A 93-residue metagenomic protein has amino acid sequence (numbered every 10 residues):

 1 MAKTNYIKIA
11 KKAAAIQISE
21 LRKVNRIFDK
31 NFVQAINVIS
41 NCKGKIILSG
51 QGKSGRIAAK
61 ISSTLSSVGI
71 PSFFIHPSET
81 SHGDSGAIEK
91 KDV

Functional and structural regions predicted by a protein language model:
M1-V93: Conserved N-terminal alpha-helical segment that immediately precedes and caps sugar-phosphate-binding
